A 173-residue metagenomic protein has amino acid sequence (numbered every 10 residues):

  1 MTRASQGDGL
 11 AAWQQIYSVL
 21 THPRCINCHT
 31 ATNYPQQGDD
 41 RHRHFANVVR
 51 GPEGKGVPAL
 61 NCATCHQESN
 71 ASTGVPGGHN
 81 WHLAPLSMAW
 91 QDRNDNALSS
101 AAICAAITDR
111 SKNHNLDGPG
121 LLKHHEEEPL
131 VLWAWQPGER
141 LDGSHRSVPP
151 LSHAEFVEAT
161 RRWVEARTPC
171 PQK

Functional and structural regions predicted by a protein language model:
M1-A11, P23-I26, A31-Q36, V157-K173: Post-cleavage N-terminal segment of exported redox proteins
M1-V19, P35, D39-K55, F156: Electrostatic cytochrome c docking/interface patches
Q6, Q14-Q15, Q36-Q37, Q67 (+3 more regions): Residue-identity detector for glutamine
T21-T32, A59-S69: The canonical Cys-X-X-Cys-His
P23, N70, P76-K173: C-type cytochrome heme-c attachment and multiheme electron-transfer modules
R43-W81: Mid-chain, structured segments of secreted extracytoplasmic proteins
